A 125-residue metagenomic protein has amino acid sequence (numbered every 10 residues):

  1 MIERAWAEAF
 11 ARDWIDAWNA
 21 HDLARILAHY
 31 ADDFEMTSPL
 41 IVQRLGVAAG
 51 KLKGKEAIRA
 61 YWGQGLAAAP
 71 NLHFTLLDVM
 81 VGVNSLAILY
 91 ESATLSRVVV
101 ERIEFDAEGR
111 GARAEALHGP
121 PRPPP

Functional and structural regions predicted by a protein language model:
M1, R59, G63-P125: A beta-strand edge to alpha-helix "cap/lid" segment located at domain peripheries
M1-A28, D32, R122-P125: Short, low-complexity N-terminal intrinsically disordered segments enriched in polar/charged residues
R4, R25, A31-G82: A solvent-exposed, acidic/Ser-Thr-rich amphipathic alpha-helical stretch
W14, I26, F34, G54 (+4 more regions): Hydrophobic pocket/interface hotspot
